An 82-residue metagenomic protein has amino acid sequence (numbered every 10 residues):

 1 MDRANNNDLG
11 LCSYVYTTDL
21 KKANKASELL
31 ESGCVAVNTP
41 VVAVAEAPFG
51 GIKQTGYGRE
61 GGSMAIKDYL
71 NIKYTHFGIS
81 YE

Functional and structural regions predicted by a protein language model:
M1-E82: Conserved C-terminal structural/oligomerization subdomain of aldehyde/semialdehyde dehydrogenase
